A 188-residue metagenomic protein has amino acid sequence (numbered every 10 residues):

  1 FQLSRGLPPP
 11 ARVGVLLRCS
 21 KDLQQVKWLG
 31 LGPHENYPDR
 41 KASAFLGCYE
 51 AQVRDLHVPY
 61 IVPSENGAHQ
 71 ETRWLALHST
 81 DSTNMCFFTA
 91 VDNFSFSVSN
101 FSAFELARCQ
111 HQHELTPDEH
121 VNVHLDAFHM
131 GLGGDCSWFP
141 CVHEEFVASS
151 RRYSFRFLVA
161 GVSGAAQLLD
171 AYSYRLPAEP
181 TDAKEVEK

Functional and structural regions predicted by a protein language model:
Q2-K188: Beta-strand/loop-rich accessory regions of lumenal/periplasmic or secreted enzymes, predominantly carbohydrate-active
